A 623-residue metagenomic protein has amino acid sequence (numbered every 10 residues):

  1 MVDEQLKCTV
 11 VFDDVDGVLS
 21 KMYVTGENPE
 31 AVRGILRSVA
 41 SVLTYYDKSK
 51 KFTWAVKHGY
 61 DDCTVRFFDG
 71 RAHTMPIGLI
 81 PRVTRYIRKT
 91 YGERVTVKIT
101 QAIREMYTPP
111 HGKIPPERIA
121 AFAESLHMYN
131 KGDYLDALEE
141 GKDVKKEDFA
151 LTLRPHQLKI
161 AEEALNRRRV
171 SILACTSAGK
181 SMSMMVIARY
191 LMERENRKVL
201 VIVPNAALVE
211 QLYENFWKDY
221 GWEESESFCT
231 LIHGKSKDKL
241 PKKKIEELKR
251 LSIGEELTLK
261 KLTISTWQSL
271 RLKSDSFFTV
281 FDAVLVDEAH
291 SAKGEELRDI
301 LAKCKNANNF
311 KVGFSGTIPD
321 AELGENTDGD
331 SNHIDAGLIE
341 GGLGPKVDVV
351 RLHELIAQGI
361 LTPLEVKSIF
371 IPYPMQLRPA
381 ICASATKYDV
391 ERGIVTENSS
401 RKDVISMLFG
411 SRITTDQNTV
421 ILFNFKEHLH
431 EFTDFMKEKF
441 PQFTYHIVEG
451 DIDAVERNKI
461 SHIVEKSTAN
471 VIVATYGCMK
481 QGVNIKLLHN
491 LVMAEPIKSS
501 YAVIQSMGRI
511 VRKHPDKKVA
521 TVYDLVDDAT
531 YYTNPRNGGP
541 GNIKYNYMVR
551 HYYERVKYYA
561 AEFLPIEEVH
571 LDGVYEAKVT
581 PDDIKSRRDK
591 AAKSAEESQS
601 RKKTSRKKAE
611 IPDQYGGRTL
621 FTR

Functional and structural regions predicted by a protein language model:
R167-R189: Walker A/P-loop
M182-V186, Y190-K218, F425-K426: Conserved Walker A/P-loop ATP-binding site and its immediately adjacent core in helicase/helicase-like ATPase domains
A207-K244: Conserved helix-turn-beta segment of the N-terminal RecA-like "Helicase ATP-binding" lobe in SF1/SF2 helicases
K239-I253, V420, H430-E431, F443-M479: Conserved helicase ATPase core of P-loop NTP-dependent helicases/translocases
H290-E365: Post-DEXD/H (motif II) to motif III coupling segment of the RecA-like Helicase ATP-binding lobe
V349-T362, R512, D516-K593: A conserved SF2-helicase RecA2
S384-N424, E431-D434: Conserved interdomain hinge at the start of the Helicase C-terminal
G450-Y558: Conserved RecA-like P-loop NTPase helicase motor core
